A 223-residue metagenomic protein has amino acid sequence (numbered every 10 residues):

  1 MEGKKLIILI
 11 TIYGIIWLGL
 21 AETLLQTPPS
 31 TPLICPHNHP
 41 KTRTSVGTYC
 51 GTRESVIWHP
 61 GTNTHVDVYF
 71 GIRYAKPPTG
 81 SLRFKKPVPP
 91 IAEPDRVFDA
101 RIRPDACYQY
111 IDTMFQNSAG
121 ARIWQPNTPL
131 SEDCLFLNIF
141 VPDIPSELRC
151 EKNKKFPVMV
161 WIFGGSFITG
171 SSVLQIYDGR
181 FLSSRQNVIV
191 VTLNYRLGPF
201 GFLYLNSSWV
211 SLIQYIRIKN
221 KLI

Functional and structural regions predicted by a protein language model:
M1-G14: Classical eukaryotic N-terminal signal peptides for Sec-dependent ER targeting/secretion, especially the positively
E2-G3, W17-I216: Non-catalytic accessory segments of hydrolases
K219-I223: Extended, hydrophobic alpha-helical segments in both membrane/secreted and soluble proteins
